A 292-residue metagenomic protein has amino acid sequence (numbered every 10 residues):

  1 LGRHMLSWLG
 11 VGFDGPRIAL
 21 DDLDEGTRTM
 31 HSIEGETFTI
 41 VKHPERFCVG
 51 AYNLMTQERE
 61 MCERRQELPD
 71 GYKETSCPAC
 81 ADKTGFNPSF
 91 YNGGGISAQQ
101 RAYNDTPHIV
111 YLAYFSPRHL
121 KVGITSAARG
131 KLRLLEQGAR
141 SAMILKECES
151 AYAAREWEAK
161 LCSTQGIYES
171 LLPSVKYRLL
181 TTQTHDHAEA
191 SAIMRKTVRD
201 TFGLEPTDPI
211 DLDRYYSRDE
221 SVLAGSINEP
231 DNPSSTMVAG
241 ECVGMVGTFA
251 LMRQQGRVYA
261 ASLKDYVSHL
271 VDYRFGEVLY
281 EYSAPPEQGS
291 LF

Functional and structural regions predicted by a protein language model:
L1-F292: Non-catalytic accessory segments flanking enzymatic or RNA/DNA-binding domains
